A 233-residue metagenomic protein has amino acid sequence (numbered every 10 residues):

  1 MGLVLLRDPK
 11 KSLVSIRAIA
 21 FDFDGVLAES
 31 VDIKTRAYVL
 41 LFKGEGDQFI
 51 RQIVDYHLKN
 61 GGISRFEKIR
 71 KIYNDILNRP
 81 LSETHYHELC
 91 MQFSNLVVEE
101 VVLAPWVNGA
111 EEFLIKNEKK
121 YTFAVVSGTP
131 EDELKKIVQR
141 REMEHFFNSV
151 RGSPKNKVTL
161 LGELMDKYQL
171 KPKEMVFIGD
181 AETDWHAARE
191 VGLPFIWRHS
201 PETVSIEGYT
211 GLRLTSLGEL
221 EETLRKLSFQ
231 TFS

Functional and structural regions predicted by a protein language model:
G2-V4, Y73-G109, Y121: Metal-dependent phosphoesterase signature
L3-D55: Active-site neighborhood of HAD-like aspartate-dependent phosphohydrolases
V26, Y38, A110-V138, R151-S153: Substrate-recognition element of Asp-dependent hydrolases with the DxDx(T/V) motif
L41-K43, S64-L81: Helix-loop "lid/cap" segments that line or gate small-molecule binding pockets
Y56-H57, Y86-H87, M143-K157: A short, structured active-site edge motif that brings together acidic residues
V150-G152, L212-E219: Short acidic-hydrophobic, aromatic-tinged amphipathic segments that line or gate anion-handling sites
V158-W185: Conserved Lys-Pro-Asp/Glu-containing loop-to-beta segment of HAD-superfamily phosphomonoesterases, centered on
V176-T215: Acidic, Mg2+-coordinating phosphoryl-transfer loop and its flanking beta/alpha structural elements, shared across
